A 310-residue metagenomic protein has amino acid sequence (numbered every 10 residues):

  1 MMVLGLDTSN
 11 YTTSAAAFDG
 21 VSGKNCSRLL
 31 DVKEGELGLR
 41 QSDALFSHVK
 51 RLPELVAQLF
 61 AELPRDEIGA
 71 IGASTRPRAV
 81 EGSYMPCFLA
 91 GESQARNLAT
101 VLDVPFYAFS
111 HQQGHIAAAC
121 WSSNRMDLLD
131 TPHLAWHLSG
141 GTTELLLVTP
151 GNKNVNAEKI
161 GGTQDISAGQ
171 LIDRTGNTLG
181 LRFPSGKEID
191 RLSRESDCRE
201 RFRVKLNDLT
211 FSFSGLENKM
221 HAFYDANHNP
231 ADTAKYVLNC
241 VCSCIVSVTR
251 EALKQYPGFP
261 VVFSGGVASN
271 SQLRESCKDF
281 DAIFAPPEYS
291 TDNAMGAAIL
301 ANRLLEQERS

Functional and structural regions predicted by a protein language model:
T8-S9, N25, D127-T131, H137-L138 (+2 more regions): A short helix-loop
S9-F46, N154-K159, F284: Short glycine-rich, Thr/Ser-proximal phosphate-binding strand/loop in the N-terminal lobe of ATP-dependent enzymes
T13-D19, A117, A135-H137, T143-L147: Short beta-strand scaffold segments in enzyme catalytic cores
A57-S93, T100: Short beta-strand-loop/turn "lid" adjacent to the catalytic site in phosphate-handling enzymes
A73-R76, S139-G141, V262-N270: Glycine-rich beta-strand-to-loop/alpha-helix junction loops that act as flexible
V104-L134, L300: Conserved phosphate-binding catalytic cores of ATP/NTP-utilizing and phosphoryl-transfer enzymes
H115-A119, A285-S310: Glycine-rich phosphate-binding/hydrolytic loop that grips phosphoryl groups
D190-V261, V267-F284, N302-S310: A contiguous, well-structured pocket-lining segment that forms one wall/lid of small-molecule binding clefts in soluble
